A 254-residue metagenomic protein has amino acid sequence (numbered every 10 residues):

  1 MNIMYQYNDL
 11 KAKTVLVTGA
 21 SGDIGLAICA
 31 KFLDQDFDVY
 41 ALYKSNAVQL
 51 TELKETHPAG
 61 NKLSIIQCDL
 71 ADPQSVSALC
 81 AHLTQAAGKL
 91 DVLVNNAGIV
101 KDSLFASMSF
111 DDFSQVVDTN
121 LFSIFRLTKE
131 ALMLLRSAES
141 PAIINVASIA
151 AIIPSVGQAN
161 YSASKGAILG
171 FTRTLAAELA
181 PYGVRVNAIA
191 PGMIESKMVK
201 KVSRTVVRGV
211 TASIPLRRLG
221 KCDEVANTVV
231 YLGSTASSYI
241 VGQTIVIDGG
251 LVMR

Functional and structural regions predicted by a protein language model:
S21-G22: Conserved glycine-rich cofactor-binding loop
Q35-L50: Conserved glycine-rich Rossmann-like NAD(P)H-binding loop of the short-chain dehydrogenase/reductase
L104-F105, S109-V117, V199, V210: Substrate-binding pocket helix/loop in short-chain dehydrogenase/reductase
T128, S164, T172: Active-site helix of classical SDR
M133, A177-P181, S238: Alpha-helical segment proximal to the catalytic Tyr-Lys
S148: Residue(s) in the substrate-gating loop at a strand-loop-helix junction that position the organic substrate next
A180, R185, I240-G242, D248: Short, small/polar-rich loop/turn modules that mediate ligand/substrate recognition or access, typified
